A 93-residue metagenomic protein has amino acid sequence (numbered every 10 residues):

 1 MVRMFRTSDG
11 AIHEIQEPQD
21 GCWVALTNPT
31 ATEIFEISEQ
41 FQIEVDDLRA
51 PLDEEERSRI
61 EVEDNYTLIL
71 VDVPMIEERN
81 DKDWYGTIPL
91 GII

Functional and structural regions predicted by a protein language model:
M1-I93: Peripheral, non-transmembrane regulatory/ligand-interaction domains of membrane transport proteins
